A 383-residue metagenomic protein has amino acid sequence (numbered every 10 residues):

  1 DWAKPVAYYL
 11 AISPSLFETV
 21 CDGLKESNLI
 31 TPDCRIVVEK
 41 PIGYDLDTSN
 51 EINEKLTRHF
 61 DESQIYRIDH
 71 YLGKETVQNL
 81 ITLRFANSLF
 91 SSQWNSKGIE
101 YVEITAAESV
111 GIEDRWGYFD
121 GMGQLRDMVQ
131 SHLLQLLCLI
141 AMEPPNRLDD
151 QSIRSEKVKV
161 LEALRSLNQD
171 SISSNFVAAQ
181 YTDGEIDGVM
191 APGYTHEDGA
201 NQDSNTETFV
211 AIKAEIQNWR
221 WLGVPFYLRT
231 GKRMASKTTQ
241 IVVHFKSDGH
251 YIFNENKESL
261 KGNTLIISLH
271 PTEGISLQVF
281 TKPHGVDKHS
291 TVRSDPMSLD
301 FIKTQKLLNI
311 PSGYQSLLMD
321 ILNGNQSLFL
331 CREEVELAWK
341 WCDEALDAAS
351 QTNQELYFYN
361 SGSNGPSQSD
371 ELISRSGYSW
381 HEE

Functional and structural regions predicted by a protein language model:
D1-V37, I42-E383: Secretory/organelle targeting and membrane-embedding segments
